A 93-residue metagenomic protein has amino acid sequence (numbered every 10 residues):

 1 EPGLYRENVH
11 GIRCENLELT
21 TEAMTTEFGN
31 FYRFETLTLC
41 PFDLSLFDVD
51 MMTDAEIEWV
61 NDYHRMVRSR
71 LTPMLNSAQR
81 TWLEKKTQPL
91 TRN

Functional and structural regions predicted by a protein language model:
E1-N93: Charged, cofactor-coupling segments
